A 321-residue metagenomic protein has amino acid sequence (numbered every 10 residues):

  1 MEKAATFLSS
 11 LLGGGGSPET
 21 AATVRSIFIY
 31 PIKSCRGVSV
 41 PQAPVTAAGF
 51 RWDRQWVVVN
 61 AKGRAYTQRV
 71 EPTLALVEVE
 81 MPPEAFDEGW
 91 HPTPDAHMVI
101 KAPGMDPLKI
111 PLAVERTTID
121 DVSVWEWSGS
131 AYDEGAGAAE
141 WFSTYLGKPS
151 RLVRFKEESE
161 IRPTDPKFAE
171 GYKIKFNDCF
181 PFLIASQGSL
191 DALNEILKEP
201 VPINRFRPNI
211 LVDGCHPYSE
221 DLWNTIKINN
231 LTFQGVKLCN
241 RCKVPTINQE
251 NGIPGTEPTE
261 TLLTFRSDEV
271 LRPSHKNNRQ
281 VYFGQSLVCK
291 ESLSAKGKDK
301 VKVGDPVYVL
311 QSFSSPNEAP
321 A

Functional and structural regions predicted by a protein language model:
M1-A321: Metal-cofactor-dependent catalytic cores
